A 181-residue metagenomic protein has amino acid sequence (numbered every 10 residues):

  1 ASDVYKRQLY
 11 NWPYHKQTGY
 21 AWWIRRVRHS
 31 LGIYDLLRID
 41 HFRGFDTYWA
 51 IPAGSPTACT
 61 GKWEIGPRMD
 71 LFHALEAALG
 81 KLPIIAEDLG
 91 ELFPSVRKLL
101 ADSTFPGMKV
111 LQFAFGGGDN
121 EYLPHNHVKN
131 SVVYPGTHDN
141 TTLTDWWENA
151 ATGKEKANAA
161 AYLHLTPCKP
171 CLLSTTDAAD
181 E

Functional and structural regions predicted by a protein language model:
A1-Y5, D177-E181: Short, small-residue-biased leader/transition segments that mark boundaries at the very start of proteins
S2, F45-G54, G118-Y122, D145: Flexible glycine/acidic-rich beta-alpha junction loops that bind and position SAM and/or redox cofactors in anaerobic
S2, G61-M69, F105-F115: Acidic, His- and aromatic-enriched active-site or binding-groove loops in soluble protein domains that engage sugars
R7-A21, P56-E64, L163-P167: The substrate-binding groove and active-site-proximal loops of carbohydrate-active enzymes, especially glycoside
P13, D88-T176: Conserved alpha/beta catalytic core and glycan-binding cleft of carbohydrate-active enzymes
H15, G19, R38, E64-R68 (+1 more regions): Secondary-structure capping and boundary motifs in well-ordered enzyme cores
T18-W22, R26, P67, L71 (+1 more regions): Soluble or luminal CAZymes and related metallo-dependent hydrolases
R25-R38, F42-S95: Active-site neighborhood of glycoside hydrolase catalytic domains
